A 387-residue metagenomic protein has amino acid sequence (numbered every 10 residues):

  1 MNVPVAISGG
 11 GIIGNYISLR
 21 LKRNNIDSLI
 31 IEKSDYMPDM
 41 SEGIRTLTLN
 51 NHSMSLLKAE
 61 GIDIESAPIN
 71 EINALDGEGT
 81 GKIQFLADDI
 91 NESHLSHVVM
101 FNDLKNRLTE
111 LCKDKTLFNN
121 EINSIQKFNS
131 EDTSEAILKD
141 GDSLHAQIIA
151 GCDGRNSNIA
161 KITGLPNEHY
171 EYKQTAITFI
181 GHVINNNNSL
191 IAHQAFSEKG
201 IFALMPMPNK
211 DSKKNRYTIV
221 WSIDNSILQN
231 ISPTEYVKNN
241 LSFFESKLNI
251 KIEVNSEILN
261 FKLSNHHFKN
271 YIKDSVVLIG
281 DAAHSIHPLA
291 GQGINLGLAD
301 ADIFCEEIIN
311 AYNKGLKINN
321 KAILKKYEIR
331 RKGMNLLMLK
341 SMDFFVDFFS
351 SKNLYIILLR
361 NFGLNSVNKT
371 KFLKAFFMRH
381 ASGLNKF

Functional and structural regions predicted by a protein language model:
M1-G11: Beta1/beta-strand and adjacent pyrophosphate-binding region of the FAD-binding site in flavoprotein oxidoreductases
P4, D27, N215-R216: Residues at the starts of beta-strands that form the adenosine-phosphate
G14-N15: N-terminal Rossmann-fold NAD(P) dinucleotide-binding loop
K22-G43: Glycine-rich FAD pyrophosphate-binding loop
S55-A59, A67-I162, Y170-T178: Conserved N-terminal helical subregion
I149-N249, I258: Conserved FAD-binding catalytic core of PHBH/FMO-like flavoproteins
I227-Y312, N319: FAD/FMN-dependent oxidoreductases across multiple families
E306-F387: C-terminal helical "tail/cap" subdomain of flavin- and related membrane-associated enzymes
